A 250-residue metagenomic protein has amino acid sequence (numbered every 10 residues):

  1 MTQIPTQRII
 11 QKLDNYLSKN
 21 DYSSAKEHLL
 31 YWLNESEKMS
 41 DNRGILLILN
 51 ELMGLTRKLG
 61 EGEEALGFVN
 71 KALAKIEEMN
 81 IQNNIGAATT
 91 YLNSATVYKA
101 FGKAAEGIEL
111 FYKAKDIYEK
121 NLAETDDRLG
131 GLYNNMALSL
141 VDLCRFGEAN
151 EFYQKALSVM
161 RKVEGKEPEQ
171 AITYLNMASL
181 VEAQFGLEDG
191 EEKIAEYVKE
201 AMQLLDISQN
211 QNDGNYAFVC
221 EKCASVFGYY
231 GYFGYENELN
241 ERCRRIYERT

Functional and structural regions predicted by a protein language model:
P5, K38, I45, N80 (+7 more regions): Residues that mark the junctions of alpha-helical repeat units in TPR/alpha-solenoid scaffolds
Q7-K38, G54, K58: Alpha-helical segment of the N-proximal tetratricopeptide repeat
I10-S18, G44-K58, I85-A100, D127-D142 (+2 more regions): Conserved alpha-helical positions within TPR/SEL1-like repeat arrays
L33-E35, L73-E78, K115-K120, L157-K162 (+2 more regions): Amphipathic alpha-helical segments of tetratricopeptide repeats
K38-D41, E78-Q82, K120-E124, K162-K166 (+2 more regions): Short coil/turn linkers that connect adjacent helices within long alpha-helical scaffolds, especially alpha-solenoid
N80, A95, L122, E164 (+5 more regions): Short coil/turn linking the two alpha-helices of tandem helical-hairpin repeats
